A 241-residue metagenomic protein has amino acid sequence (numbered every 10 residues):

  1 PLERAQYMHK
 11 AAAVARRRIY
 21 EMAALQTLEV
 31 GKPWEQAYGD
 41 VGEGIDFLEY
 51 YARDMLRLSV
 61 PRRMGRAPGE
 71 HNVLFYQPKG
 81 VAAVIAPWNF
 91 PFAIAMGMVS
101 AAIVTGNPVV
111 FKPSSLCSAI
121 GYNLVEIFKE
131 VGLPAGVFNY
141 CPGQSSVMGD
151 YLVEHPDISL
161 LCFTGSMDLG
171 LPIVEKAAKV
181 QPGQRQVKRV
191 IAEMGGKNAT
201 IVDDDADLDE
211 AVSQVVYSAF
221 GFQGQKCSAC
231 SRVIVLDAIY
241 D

Functional and structural regions predicted by a protein language model:
P1-S59: Glycine-rich loop-to-alpha-helix module at the N-terminal edge of alpha/beta enzyme cores
R4, Q26, G106, F138 (+3 more regions): Residue-level signal for inorganic ion chemistry
K32, A67, V84, N107-K112 (+4 more regions): Short beta-alpha connecting loops at secondary-structure transitions that line or flank enzyme active sites
L48, G121-L124, L152, I173: Hydrophobic packing residues within well-ordered alpha-helices of enzyme cores
P61-A135, D209: Conserved small-residue-rich beta-alpha loop and adjacent elements that most often cradle the phosphate/pyrophosphate
H71-N72, N139-C162: A structured beta-alpha segment of the ubiquitous adenosine-cofactor-binding alpha/beta core
K112-S114, P142, D203-D204: Short beta->alpha connector loops at strand-helix junctions that form conserved, small/polar/Pro-enriched
I127, G132, E154, L160 (+1 more regions): ALDH superfamily catalytic-core signature
